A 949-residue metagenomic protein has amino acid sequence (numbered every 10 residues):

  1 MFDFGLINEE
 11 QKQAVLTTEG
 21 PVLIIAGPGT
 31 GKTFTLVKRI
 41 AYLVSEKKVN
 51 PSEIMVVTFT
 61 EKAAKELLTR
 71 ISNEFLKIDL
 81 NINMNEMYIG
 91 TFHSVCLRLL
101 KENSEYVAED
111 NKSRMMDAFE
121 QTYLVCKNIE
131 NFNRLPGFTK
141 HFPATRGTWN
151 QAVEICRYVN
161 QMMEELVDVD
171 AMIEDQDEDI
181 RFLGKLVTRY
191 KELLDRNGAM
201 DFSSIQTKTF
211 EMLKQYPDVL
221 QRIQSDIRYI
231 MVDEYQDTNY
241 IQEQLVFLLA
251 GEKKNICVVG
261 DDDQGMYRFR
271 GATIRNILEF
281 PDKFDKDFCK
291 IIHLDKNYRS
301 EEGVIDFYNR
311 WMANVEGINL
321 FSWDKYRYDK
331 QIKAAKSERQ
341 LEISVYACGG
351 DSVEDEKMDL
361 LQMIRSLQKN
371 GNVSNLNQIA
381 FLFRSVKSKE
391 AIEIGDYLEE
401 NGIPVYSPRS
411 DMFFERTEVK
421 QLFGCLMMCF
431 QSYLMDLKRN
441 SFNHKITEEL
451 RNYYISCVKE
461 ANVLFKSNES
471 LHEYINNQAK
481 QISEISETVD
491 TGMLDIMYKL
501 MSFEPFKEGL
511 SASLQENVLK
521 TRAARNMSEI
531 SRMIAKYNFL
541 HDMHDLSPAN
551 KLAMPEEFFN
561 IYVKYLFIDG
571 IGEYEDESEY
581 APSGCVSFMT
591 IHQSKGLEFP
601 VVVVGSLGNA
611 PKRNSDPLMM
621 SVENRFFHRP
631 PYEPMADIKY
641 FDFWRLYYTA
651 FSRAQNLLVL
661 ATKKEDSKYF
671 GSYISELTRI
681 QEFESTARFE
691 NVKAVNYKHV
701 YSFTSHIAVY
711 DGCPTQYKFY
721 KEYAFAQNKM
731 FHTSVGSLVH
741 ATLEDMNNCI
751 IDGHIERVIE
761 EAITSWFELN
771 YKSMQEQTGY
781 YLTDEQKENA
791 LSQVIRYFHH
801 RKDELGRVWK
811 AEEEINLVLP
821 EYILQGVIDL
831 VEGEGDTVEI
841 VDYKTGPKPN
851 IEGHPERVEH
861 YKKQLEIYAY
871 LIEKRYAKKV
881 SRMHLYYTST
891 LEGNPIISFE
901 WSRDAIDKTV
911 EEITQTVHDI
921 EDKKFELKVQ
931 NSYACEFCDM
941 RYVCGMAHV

Functional and structural regions predicted by a protein language model:
M1-E109, D218-Q221, G251, Y648 (+1 more regions): P-loop NTPase Walker
F2-E9, A41-S45, K127, Y240-G349: Conserved RecA-like helicase ATPase core segment that couples NTP binding/hydrolysis to strand translocation
G5-L16, G20-I24, M55-V56, A64 (+9 more regions): Conserved helicase NTPase motor core
T30-L36, P51, K286-K290, K296-I403 (+3 more regions): Helicase P-loop NTPase motor core
E53-N150, R275-E279, K718-F719, F725 (+1 more regions): Conserved P-loop NTPase-based nucleic-acid remodeling module centered on helicase motor cores
I180, A199, N372, D436 (+5 more regions): Accessory C-terminal helicase-associated subdomains
K283-K286, K369-E504, E508, L514-V518: ATPase/helicase motor core of nucleic-acid motors
N462-K466, S583, F626-I680, D919-F937: C-terminal accessory regions
